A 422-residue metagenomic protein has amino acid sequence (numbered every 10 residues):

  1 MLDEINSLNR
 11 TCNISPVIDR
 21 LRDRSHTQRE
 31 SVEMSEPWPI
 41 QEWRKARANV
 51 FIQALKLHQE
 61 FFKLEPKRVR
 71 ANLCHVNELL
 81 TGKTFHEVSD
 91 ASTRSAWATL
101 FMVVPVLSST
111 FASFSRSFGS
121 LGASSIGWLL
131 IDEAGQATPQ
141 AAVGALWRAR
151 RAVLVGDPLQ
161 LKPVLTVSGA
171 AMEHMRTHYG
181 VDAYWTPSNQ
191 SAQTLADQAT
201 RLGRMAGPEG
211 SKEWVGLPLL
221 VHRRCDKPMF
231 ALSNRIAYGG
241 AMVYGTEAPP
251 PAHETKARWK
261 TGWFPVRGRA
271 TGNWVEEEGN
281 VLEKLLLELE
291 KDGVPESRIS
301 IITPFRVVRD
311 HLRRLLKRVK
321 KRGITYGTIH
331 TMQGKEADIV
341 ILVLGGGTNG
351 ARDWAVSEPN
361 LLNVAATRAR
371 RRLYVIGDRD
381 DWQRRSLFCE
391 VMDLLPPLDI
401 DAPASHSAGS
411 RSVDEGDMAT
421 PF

Functional and structural regions predicted by a protein language model:
L2-I126: Conserved helicase NTPase catalytic core signature
A112-W128, G135-F422: Conserved helicase motor core of SF1/SF2 NTP-dependent helicases
